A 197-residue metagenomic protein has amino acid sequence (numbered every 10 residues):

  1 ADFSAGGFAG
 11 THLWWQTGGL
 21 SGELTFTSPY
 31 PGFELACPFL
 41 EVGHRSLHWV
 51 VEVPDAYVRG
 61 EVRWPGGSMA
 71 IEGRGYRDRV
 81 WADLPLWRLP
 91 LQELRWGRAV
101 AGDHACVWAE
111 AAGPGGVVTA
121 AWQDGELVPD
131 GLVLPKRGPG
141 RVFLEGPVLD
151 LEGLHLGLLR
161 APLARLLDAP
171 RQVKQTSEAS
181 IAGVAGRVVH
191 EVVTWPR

Functional and structural regions predicted by a protein language model:
A1-R197: Structured soluble/peripheral alpha/beta segments that form catalytic or ligand/cofactor-binding pockets
